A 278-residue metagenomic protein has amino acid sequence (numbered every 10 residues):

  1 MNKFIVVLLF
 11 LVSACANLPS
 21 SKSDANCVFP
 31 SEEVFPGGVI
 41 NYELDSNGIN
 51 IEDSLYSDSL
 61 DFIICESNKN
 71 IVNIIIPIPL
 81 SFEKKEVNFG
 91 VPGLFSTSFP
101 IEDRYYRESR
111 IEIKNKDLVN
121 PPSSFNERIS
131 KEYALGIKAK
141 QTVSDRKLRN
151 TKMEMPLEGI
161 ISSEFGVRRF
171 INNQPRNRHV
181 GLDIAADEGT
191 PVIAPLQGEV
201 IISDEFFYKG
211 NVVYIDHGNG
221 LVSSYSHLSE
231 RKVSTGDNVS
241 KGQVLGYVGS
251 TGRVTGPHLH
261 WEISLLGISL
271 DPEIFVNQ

Functional and structural regions predicted by a protein language model:
F4-S13: Sec-dependent N-terminal signal peptides
C15-R107: Cationic-aromatic interfacial patches
P79, E102-R104, G166, G189 (+3 more regions): Solvent-exposed coil/turn segments that connect beta secondary-structure elements in extracytoplasmic/periplasmic
P100-K209: Surface-exposed, glycine-biased beta-strand/turn segments
P191-V200, E230-V248: Short, well-structured beta-strand-loop connectors
A194-S229, P257-E262: Zn2+-dependent peptidoglycan hydrolase active-site motif and core
V212-Y214, D237-Q278: Conserved, short, structured surface segments that act as functional micro-motifs
